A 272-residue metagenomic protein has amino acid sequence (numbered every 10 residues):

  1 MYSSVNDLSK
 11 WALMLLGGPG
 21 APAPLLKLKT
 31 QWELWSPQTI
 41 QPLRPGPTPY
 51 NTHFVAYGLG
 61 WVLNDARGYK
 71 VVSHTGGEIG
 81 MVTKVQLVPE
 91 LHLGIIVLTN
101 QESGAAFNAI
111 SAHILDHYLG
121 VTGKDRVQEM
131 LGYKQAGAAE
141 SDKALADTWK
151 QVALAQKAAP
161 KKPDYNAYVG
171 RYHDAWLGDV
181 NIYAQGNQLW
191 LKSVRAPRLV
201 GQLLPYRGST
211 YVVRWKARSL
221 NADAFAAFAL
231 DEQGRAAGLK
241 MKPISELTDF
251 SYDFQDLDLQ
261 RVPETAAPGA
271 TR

Functional and structural regions predicted by a protein language model:
M1-R272: Catalytic loop of the DD-peptidase/beta-lactamase superfamily, centered on the K-T-G motif and neighboring
